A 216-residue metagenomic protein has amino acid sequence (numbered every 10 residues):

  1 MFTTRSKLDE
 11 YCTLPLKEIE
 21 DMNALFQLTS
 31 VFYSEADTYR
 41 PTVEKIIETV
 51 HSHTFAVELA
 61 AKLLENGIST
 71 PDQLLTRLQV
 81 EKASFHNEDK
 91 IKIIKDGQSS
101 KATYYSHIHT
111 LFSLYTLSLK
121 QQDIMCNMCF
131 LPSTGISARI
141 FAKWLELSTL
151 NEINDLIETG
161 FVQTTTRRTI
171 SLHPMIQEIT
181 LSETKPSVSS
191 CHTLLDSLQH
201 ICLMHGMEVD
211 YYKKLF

Functional and structural regions predicted by a protein language model:
M1-L59, L63: Alpha-helical sensor/transducer elements of the RecA-like P-loop NTPase core
D9-C12, K95, T180-L181: A short acidic, helix-capping loop that chelates divalent metal ions and anchors anionic groups
Y33-T38, A102-T103, T116, S171: Short helix-capping and inter-helix turn/linker motifs at the boundaries of alpha-helical repeat units
T38-T42, H107-T110, S148: Short, conserved clusters of charged catalytic residues that mark active-site and nucleotide-handling motifs
V50, V57, A61-E65, F112-T184 (+1 more regions): C-terminal boundary/linker of central alpha/beta nucleotide-binding cores
H53, V188-F216: Leucine-rich, amphipathic alpha-helical/linker segments
L63-Q121, I201: Loop-to-helix "switch" segment enriched in basic and acidic residues adjacent to catalytic/ligand pockets
